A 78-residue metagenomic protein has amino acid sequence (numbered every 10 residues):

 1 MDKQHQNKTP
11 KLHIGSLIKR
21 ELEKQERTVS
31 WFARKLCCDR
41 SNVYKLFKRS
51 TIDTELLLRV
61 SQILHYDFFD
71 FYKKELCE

Functional and structural regions predicted by a protein language model:
M1-R27: A short, Lys/Arg-rich alpha-helix, primarily the initiator
K19, Y44-K45, Y72: Key DNA-contacting residues within the recognition helix of helix-turn-helix
K24, K35, I63: Residues within the alpha-helical elements of helix-turn-helix
W31-A33: Short alpha-helical "recognition helix" segments of helix-turn-helix
C37-I52: Recognition helix of helix-turn-helix/homeodomain-like DNA-binding domains that insert into the DNA major groove
R49-Q62: Short, basic-rich loop-to-helix N-cap that marks the start of a DNA-contacting helix
H65-E78: Short C-terminal boundary/hinge segments that cap the last helix of small helical domains
